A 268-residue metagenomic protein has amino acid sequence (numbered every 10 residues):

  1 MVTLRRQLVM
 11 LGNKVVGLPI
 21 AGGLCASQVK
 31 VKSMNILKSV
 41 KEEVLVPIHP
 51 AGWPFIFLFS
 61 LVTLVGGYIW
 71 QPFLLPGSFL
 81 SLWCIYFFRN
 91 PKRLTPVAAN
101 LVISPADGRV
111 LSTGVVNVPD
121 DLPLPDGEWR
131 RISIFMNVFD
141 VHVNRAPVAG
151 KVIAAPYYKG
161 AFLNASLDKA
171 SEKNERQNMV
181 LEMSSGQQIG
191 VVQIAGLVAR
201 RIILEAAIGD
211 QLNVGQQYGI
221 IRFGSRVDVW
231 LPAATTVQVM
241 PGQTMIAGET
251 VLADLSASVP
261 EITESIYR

Functional and structural regions predicted by a protein language model:
V2-T3, P19-I20: Intrinsically disordered, low-complexity regions enriched in serine, threonine, proline and polar/charged residues
L4-R5, P76: Intrinsically disordered, low-complexity regions enriched in Ser/Pro/Gly/Gln/His and often acidic
P19, K30-R268: Contiguous, well-folded functional domains in the mature portion of proteins
